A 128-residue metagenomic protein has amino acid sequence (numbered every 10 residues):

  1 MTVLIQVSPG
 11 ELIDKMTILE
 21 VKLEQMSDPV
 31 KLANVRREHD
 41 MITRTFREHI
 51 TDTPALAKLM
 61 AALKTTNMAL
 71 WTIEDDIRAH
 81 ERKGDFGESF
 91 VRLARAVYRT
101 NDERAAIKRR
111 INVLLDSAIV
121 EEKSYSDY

Functional and structural regions predicted by a protein language model:
M1-Y128: Extended, charge-rich alpha-helical interface modules
